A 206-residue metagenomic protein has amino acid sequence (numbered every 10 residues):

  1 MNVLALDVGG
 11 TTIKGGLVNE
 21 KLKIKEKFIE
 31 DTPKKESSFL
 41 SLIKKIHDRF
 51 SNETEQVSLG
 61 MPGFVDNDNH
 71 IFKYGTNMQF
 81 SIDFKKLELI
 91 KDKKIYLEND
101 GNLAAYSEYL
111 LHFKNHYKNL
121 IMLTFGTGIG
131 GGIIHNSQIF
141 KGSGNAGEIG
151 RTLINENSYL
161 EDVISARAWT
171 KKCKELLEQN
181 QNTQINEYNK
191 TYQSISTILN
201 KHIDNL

Functional and structural regions predicted by a protein language model:
N2, N19-K23, D48-Q56, L89-I95: Short glycine/proline-enriched coil/turn segments at helix->beta-strand junctions
N2-S41, I71-F72, I139, S143-L160: Short glycine-rich, Thr/Ser-proximal phosphate-binding strand/loop in the N-terminal lobe of ATP-dependent enzymes
D7, S58-P62, M122-G128: Short beta-strand segments
D7-G9, N19, D66, D100 (+1 more regions): Acidic active-site catalytic centers that drive phospho-/nucleotidyl reactions and related ester hydrolyses
G16-L17, E36, Y96-E98, L111-I203: Glycine/GP-enriched mid-protein hinge/lid loop-to-helix segment characteristic of carbohydrate kinases
D31-K44, Q56-V57, F64-N119: Glycine-rich phosphate-binding loop and adjoining helix at the ATP-binding site of ATP-dependent phosphoryl-transfer
I43-V57, E178-Q181: Phosphate/pyrophosphate-binding loops at sites that engage ATP/ADP/AMP, CoA/4′-phosphopantetheine, polyphosphate
R49, N205-L206: Phosphate/ATP-binding catalytic cores across multiple sugar-kinase/actin-like superfamilies, primarily ASKHA
